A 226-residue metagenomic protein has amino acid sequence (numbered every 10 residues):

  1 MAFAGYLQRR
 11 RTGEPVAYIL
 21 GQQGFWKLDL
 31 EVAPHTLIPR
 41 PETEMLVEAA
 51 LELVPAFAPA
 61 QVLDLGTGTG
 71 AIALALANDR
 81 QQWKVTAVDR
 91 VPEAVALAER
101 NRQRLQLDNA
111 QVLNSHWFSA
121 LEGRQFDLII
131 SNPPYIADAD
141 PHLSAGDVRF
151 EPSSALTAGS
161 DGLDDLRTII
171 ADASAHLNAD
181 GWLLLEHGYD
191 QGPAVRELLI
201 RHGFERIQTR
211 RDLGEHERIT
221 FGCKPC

Functional and structural regions predicted by a protein language model:
M1-E52: Conserved AdoMet
M1-R9, E48, E52, P92 (+8 more regions): Replace "anionic and nucleotidyl ligands
G13, T43, I72, A98 (+6 more regions): Residue-level signal for inorganic ion chemistry
A17, I136, D190: Active-site beta-alpha loop architecture of Rossmann-like, nucleotide-cofactor-dependent enzymes
D29, K84, N109-Q111, E205-Q208: Conserved beta-strand segments of alpha/beta enzyme cores
M45-H142: Conserved SAM/SAH cofactor-binding pocket of Class I
P134-D165: Mobile active-site "lid"/loop adjacent to the S-adenosyl-L-methionine
S160-C223: Conserved Class I SAM-dependent methyltransferase catalytic core
